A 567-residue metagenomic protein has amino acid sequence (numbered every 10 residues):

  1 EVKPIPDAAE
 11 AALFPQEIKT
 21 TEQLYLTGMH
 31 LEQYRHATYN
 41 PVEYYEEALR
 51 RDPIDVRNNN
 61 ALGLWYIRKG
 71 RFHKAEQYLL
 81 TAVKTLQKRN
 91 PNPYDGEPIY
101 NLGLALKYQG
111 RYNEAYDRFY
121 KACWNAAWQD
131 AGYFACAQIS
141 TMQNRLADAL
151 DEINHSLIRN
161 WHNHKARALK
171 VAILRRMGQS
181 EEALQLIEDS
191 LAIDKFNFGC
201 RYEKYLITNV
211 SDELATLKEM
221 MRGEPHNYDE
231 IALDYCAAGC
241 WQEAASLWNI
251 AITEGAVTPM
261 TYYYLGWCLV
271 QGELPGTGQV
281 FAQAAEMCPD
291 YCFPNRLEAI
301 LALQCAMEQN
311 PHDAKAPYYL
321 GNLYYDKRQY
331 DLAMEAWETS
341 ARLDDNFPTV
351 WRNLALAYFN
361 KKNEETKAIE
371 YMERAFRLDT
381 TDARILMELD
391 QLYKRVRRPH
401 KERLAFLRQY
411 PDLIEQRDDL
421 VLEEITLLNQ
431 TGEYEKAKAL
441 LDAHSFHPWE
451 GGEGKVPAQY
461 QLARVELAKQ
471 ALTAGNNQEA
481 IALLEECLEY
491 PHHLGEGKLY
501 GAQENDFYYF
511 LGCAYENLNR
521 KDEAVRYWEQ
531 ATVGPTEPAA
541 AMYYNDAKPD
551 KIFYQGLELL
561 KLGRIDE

Functional and structural regions predicted by a protein language model:
E22-Q23, R57, E97, A131 (+14 more regions): Start-of-helix register in tetratricopeptide repeats
M29-H30, L64, L104, Q138 (+11 more regions): Residue-level recognition of tetratricopeptide repeat
E32-Q33, I67, K107, T141 (+10 more regions): Position-specific recognition of the canonical hydrophobic site in helix A of tetratricopeptide repeat
P41, A75, A115, A149 (+10 more regions): Single-residue signature of alpha-solenoid repeat helices
E47-R50, T81-K84, N90, Y120-W124 (+12 more regions): Conserved structural position within tetratricopeptide repeats
